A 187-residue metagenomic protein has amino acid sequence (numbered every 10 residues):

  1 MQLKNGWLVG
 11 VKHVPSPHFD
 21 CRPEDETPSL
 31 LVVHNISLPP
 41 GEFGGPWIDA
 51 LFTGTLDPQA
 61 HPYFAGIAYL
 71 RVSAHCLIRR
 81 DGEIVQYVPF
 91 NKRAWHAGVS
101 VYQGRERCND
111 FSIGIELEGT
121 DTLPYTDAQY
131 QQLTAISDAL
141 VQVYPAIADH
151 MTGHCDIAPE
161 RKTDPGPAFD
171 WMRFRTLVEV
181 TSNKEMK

Functional and structural regions predicted by a protein language model:
M1-E106: N-terminal catalytic cores of peptidoglycan-degrading enzymes
M1-G10, E24-D25, E106-F111, T120-K187: Basic/polar, cationic surfaces and motifs that engage anionic cell-wall and phosphate/carboxylate ligands
